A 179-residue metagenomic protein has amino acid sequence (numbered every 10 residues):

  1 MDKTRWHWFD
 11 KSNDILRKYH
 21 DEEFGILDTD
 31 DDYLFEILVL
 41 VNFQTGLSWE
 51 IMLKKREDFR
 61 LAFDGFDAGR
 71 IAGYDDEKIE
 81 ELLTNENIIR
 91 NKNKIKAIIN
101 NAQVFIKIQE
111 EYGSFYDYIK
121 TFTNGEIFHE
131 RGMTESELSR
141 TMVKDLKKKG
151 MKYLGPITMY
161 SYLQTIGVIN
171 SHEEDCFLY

Functional and structural regions predicted by a protein language model:
M1-Y179: HhH-family (HhH-GPD) DNA N-glycosylase catalytic core used in base-excision repair
